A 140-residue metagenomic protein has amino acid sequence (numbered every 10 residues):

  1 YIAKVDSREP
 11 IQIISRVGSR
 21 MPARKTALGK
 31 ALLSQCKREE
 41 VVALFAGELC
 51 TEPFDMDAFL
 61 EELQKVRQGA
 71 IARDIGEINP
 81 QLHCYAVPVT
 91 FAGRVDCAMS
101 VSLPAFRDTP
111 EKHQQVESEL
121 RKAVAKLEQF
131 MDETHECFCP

Functional and structural regions predicted by a protein language model:
Y1, A86: Short hydrophobic/aromatic beta-strand element in the GNAT-like acyltransferase core that lines or flanks the acyl-donor
K4-R8: Charged mid-protein connector segments
P10-I78: Short, solvent-exposed recognition segments
M56-E62, P80-Q81, D96-P140: Juxtadomain coupling helices with adjacent low-complexity linkers
V89-A92: Sensor-regulatory modules in signal-transduction proteins
